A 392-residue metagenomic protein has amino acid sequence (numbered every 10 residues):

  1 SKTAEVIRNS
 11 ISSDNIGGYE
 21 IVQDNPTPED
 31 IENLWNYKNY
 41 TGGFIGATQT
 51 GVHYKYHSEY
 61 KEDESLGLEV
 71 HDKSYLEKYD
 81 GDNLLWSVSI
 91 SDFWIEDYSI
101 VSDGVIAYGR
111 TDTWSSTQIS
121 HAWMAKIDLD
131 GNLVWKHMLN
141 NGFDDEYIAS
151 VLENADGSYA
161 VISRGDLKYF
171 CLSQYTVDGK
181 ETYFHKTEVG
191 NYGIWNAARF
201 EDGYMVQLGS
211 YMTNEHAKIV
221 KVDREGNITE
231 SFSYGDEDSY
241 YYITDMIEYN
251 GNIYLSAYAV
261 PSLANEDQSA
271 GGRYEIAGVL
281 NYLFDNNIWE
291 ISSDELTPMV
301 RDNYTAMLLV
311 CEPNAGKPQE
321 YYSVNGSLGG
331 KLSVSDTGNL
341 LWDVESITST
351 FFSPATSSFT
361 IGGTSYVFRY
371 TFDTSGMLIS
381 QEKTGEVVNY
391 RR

Functional and structural regions predicted by a protein language model:
T3-H53, L66-L68, G385, Y390-R391: An edge-strand/N-cap motif at the start of beta-rich repeat modules
N25, D30-T41, L84-W94, L133-E146 (+5 more regions): Short loop/turn motifs that cap or connect beta-strands within the blades of beta-propeller-type repeat domains
Y40-T48, D92-V101, D144-E153, N191-R199 (+3 more regions): Repeated scaffold domains used in trafficking and secretory/extracellular systems, primarily beta-propellers
T50-K55, D103-A107, G157-V161, D202-Q207 (+2 more regions): Entry beta-strands of beta-propeller and related beta-repeat scaffolds
E59-K61, T111-T113, G165-L167, S210-M212 (+2 more regions): Residue-level signature of beta-propeller blades and closely related beta-rich strand-turn architectures in secreted
K73-E77, H121-A125, Y169-S173, H216-V220 (+4 more regions): A short loop-to-beta-strand structural motif that recurs across blades of beta-propeller domains
L76, Y98, A107, M124 (+15 more regions): Hydrophobic strand positions within the blades of repeat-based beta-sheet folds
Y79-N83, D128-G131, Y175-G179, D223-G226 (+3 more regions): Short loop/turn segments that connect beta-strands within beta-propeller blades
